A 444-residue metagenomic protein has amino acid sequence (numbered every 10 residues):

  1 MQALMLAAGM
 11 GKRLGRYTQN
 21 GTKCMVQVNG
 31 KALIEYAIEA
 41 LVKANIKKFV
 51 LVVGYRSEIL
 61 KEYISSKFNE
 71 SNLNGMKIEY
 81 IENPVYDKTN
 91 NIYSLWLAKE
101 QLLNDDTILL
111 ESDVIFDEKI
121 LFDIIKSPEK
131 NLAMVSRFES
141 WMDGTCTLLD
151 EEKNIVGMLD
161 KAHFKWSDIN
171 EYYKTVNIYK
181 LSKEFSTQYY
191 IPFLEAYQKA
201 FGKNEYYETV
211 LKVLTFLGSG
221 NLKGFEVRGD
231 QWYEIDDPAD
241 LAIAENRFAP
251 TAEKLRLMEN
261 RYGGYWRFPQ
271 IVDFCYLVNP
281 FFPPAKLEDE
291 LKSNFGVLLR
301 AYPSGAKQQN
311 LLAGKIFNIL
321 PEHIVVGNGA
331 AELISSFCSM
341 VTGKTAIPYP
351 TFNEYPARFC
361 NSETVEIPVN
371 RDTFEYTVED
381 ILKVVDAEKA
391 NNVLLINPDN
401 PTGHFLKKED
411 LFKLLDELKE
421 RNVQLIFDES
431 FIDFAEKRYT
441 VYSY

Functional and structural regions predicted by a protein language model:
M1-A3, Y172-N260, W266-Q270: Conserved alpha/beta core of the MobA/IspD/sugar-nucleotide pyrophosphorylase nucleotidyltransferase superfamily
M1-M5, K31-D105: Conserved N-terminal catalytic core of the sugar/cofactor nucleotidyltransferase
M1-Q19: N-terminal nucleotide-binding beta1-loop-alpha1 segment
D117-F201: Conserved core of the sugar-phosphate nucleotidyltransferase
D123-S127, E375-K389, P401-Y444: Active-site pre-lysine segment of PLP-dependent enzymes
N246-A301, E388-K389: N-terminal "arm"/small-domain region of PLP-dependent enzymes with the aminotransferase-like
D289-N328, E332: Conserved N-terminal alpha-helix of the aminotransferase class I/II PLP-enzyme fold
S339-L395: PLP-dependent aminotransferase-like
